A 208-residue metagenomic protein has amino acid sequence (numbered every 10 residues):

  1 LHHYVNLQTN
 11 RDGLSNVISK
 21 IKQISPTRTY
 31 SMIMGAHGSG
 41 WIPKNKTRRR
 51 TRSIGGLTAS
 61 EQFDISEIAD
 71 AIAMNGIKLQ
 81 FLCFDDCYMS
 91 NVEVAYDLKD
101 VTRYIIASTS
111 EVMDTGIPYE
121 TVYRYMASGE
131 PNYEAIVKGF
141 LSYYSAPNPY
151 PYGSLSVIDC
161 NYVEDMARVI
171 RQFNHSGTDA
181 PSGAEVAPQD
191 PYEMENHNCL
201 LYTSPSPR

Functional and structural regions predicted by a protein language model:
L1-P26: N-terminal extension/subdomain marker
I18-S25, I72-G76, Y144, F173 (+2 more regions): Hydrophobic, Leu/Ile/Phe/Ala-enriched alpha-helical segments that form helix-helix packing faces
S31-I42, R48-I117: Catalytic cores of nucleophile-dependent amide-cleaving enzymes
E67-A71, Y96, T102-E185: Catalytic-domain carbohydrate-binding cleft regions of carbohydrate-active enzymes
Y202-R208: Conserved small/polar residues in nucleotide/adenosyl-binding loops
